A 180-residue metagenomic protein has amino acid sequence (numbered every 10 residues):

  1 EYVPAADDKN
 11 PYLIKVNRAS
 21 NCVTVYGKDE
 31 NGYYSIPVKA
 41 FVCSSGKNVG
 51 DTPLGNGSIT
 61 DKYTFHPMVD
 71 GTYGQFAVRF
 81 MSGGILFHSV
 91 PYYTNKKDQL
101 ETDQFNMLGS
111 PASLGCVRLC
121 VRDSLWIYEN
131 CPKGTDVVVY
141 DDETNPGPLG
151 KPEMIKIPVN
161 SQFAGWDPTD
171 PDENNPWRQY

Functional and structural regions predicted by a protein language model:
E1-Q99, D172-R178: Gly/Pro-biased beta-strand-loop elements
D51, H66-Y180: Exported/periplasmic cell-wall-interacting domains
